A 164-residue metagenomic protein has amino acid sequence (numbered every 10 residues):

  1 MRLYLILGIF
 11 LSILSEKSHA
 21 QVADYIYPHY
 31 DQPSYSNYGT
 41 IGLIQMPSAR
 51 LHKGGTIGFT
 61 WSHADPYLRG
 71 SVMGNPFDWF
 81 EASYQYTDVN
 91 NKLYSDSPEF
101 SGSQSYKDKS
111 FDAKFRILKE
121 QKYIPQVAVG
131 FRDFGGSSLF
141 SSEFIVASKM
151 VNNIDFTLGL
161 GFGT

Functional and structural regions predicted by a protein language model:
M1-Y35: Cleavable N-terminal export/targeting peptides
Q21-S142, M150-I154, G163-T164: Transmembrane beta-barrel domains of Gram-negative outer membranes and organellar outer membranes
A147: Carbohydrate-associated surface elements
